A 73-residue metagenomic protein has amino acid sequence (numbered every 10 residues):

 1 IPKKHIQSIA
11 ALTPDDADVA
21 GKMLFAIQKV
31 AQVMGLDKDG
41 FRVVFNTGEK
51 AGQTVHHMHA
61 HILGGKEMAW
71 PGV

Functional and structural regions predicted by a protein language model:
I1-V73: HIT superfamily nucleotide-processing domains
